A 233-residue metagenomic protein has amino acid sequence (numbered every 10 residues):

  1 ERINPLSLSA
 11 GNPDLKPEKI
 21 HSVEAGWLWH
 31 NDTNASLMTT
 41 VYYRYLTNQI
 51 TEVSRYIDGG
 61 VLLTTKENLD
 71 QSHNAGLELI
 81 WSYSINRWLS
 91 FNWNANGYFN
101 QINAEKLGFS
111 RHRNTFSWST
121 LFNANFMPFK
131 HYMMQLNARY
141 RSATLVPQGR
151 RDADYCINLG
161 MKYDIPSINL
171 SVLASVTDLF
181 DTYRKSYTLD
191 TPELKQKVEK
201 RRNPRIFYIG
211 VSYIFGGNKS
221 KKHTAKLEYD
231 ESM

Functional and structural regions predicted by a protein language model:
E1, P5-L8, Q49-D58, I102-R111 (+3 more regions): Outer-membrane beta-barrel translocator domains and adjoining extracellular loop/strand segments of Gram-negative
A10-N12, K16, S22, N34-N94 (+2 more regions): Outer membrane beta-barrel strand-and-loop segments of large Gram-negative receptors, especially TonB-dependent
A25-W29, L77-Y83, F122-F126, L159-Y163 (+2 more regions): Residues on the lipid-exposed face of transmembrane beta-strands in outer-membrane beta-barrel proteins
W27, T39-Y43, W93-F99, L136-Y140 (+3 more regions): Transmembrane beta-barrel strands of outer-membrane/channel proteins
T33-L37, R87-F91, K130-Q135, S167-V172 (+2 more regions): Repeated loop/turn-to-beta-strand initiation elements of outer-membrane beta-barrel proteins
L37-T39, F91-W93, W118-F122, M134-L136 (+3 more regions): Transmembrane beta-strands of outer-membrane beta-barrel proteins
G97-I102, S117-D164, F180, T188-L189: C-terminal beta-barrel architecture of Gram-negative outer-membrane proteins
I165-M233: C-terminal beta-signal and adjacent terminal beta-strands/loops of Gram-negative outer-membrane beta-barrel proteins
